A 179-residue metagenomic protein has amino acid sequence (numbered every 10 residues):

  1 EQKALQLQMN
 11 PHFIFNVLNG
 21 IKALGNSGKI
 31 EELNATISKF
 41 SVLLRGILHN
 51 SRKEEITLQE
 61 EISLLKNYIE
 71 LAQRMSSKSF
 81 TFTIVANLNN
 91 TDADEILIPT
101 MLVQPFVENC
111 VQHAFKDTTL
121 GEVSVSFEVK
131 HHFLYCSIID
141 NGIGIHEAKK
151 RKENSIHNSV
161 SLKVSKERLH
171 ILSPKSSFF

Functional and structural regions predicted by a protein language model:
E1-F179: Two-component histidine phosphotransfer core
